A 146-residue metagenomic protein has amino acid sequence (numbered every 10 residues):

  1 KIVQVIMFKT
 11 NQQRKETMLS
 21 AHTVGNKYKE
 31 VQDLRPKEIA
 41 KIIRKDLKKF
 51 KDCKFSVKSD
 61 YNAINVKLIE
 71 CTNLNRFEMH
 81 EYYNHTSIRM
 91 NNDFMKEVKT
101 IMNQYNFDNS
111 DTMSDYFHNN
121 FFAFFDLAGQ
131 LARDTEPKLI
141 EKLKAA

Functional and structural regions predicted by a protein language model:
K1-T17: Short, Lys/Arg-enriched N-terminal segments with co-localized hydrophobic residues within the first ~10-30 amino acids
F8, T17-A146: Intrinsic low-complexity, intrinsically disordered or marginally ordered coil/linker segments
